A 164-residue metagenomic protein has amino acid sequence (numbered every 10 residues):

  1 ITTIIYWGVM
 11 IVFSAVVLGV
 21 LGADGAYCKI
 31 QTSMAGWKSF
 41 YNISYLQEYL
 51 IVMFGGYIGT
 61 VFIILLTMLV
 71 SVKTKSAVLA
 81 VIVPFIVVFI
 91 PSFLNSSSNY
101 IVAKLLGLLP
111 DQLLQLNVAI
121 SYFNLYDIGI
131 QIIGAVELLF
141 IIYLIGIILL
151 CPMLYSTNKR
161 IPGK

Functional and structural regions predicted by a protein language model:
T2-V72, Q115-V136: Secretory targeting signals
T2-Y6, T60, P84, I142 (+1 more regions): Hydrophobic alpha-helical membrane-embedded or membrane-associated segments
I11-I30, S76, S96, Y100-K104 (+1 more regions): Transmembrane helix-loop junctions in multipass membrane proteins, especially transporters and channels
V12, L65, F85, F89 (+1 more regions): Transmembrane alpha-helix boundary/anchor motif
L69-K73, F140-K164: Junction motif at the cytosolic side of a transmembrane helix
T74-L109: Transmembrane helix segments
S96-Y126, L149, T157-N158, P162: Extracytoplasmic/secretory soluble proteins
